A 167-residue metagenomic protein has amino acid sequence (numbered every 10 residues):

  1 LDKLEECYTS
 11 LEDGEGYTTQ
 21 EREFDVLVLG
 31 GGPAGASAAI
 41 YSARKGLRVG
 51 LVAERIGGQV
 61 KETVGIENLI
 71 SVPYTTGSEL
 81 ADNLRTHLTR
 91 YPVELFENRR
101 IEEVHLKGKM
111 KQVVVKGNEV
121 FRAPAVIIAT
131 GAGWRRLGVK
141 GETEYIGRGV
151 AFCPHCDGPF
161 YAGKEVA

Functional and structural regions predicted by a protein language model:
L1-L29, G50, G57, K61 (+1 more regions): FAD-binding core/adjacent interface of flavoenzyme oxidoreductases
E21-Y91, K164: Beta1-alpha1 glycine-rich phosphate/pyrophosphate-binding loop at the start of Rossmann-like nucleotide-binding domains
A167: Internal catalytic or translocation cores that form aromatic/hydrophobic pockets or channels for amphipathic metabolites
